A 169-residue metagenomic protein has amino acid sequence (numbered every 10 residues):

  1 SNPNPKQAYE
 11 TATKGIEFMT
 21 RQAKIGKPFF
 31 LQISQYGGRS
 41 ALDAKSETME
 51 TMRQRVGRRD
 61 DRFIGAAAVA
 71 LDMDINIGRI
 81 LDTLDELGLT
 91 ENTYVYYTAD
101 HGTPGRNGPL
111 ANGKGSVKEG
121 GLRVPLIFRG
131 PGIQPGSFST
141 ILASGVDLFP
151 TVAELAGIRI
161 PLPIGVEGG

Functional and structural regions predicted by a protein language model:
S1-P3, L110: Catalytic-site neighborhoods of secreted/periplasmic enzymes that process anionic sulfate/phosphate groups
P3-Q7, R58-D72, G136-S144: Extracytoplasmic/periplasmic, Sec-exported soluble proteins
Y9-T13, I64, L71-G78, A143-P150 (+1 more regions): A structural signal for well-ordered alpha-helical segments within the folded catalytic domains of diverse enzymes
G15-G65, P104-P109: Active-site His/acidic residue clusters
I16-T20, A67, D74-L81, D85 (+2 more regions): Non-transmembrane alpha-helical segments in soluble domains of secreted/periplasmic/extracellular proteins
F29-S34, Y94-T98, L126-F128, P150-E154: Structural recognition of the beta-strand scaffold that forms the well-ordered cores of secreted hydrolase catalytic
S40-K45, I75, D82-I133, S137 (+1 more regions): Histidine-centered active-site microenvironments of extracellular/periplasmic hydrolases and transferases
T90-T93, G136-G169: Polar, surface-exposed loop/tail segments that function as active-site lids or cofactor/substrate-recognition elements
